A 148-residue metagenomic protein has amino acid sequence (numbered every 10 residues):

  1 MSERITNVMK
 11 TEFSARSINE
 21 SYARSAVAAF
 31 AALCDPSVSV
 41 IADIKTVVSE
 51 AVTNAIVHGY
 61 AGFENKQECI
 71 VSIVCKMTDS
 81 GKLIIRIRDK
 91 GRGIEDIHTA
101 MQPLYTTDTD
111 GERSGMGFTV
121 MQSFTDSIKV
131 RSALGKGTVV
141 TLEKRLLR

Functional and structural regions predicted by a protein language model:
M1-K10, A55-R148: Conserved beta-strand-loop-beta-strand hairpin that lines the nucleotide-binding pocket of ATP/GTP-utilizing enzymes
K10-Y22: STAS-typified acidic loop motif
Y22-S25, T99: Generic recognition of short, well-ordered alpha-helical segments
S25-S49, E64: Conserved short strand/loop->alpha-helix "switch" segment adjacent to the catalytic nucleotide/phosphoryl-transfer site
E50, N54: Conserved polar catalytic motif of the HATPase_c/GHKL fold
